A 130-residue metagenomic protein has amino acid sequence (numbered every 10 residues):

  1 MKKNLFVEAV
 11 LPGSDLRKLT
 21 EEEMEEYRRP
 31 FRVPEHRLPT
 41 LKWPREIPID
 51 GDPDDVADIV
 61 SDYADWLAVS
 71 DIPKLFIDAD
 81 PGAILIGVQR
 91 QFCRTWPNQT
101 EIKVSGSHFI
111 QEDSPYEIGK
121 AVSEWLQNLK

Functional and structural regions predicted by a protein language model:
M1-I47, D54: Helix-rich cap/lid subdomain of alpha/beta-hydrolase
A9, E26, K42, D62 (+3 more regions): Alpha-helical elements of Rossmann-like donor-binding domains used by nucleotide-donor carbohydrate transfer enzymes
K18, H36-R94, E101: Conserved serine/cysteine hydrolase catalytic core
R29, A79, V104-G106: Active-site donor-binding loop signature of nucleotide-sugar glycosyltransferases
R32, A68, Q127-K130: Residue-level signal for alpha-helix termini/capping positions
P97-K130: Catalytic active-site module of serine/aspartate enzymes centered on a nucleophile-bearing elbow/loop
